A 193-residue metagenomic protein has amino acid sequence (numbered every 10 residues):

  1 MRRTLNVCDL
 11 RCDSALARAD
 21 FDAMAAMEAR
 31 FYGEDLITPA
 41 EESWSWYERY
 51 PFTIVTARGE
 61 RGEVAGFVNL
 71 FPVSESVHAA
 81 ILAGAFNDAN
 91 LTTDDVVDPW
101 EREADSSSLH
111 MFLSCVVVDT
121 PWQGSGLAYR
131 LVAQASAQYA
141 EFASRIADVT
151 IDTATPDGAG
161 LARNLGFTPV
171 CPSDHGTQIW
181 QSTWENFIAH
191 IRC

Functional and structural regions predicted by a protein language model:
M1-E41, R49, T53-A79: Short amphipathic alpha-helix that is part of the acyltransferase structural core
A19, P156-D157: Short alpha-helical
N69-C115: Conserved acyl-donor/pantetheine-binding loop and adjacent beta-alpha core of acyl/acetyltransferases and related
H110-F112, Y139-A154: Conserved GNAT acetyl-CoA-binding A-motif
C115-V118, G124-Y139: Conserved acetyl-CoA-binding loop-helix of GNAT-fold acetyltransferases
L131, D157-L161: Conserved short alpha-helix immediately C-terminal to the canonical SAM/SAH-binding motif I of Rossmann-like
A140, R163-S173: Conserved acetyl-CoA-binding loop of GNAT-fold acetyltransferases
C171-C193: C-terminal "cap" of GNAT-fold acetyltransferases
